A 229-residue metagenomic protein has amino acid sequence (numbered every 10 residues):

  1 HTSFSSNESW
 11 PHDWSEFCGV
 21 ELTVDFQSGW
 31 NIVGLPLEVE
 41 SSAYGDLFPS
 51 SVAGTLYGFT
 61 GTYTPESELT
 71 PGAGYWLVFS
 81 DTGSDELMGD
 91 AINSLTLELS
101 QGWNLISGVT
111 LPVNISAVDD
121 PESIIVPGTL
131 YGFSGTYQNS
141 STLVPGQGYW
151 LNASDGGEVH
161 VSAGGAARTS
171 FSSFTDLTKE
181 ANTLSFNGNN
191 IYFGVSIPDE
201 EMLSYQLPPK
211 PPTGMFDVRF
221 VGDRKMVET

Functional and structural regions predicted by a protein language model:
T2-T229: N-terminal exported-region signature
